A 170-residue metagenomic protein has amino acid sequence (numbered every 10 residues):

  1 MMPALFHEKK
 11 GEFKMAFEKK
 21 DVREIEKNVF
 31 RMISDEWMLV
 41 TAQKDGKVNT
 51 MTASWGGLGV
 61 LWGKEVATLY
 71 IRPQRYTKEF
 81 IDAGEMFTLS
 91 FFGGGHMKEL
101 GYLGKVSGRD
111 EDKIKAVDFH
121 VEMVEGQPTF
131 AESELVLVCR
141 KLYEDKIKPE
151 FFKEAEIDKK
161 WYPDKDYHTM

Functional and structural regions predicted by a protein language model:
M1-K14: Short, Lys/Arg-enriched N-terminal segments with co-localized hydrophobic residues within the first ~10-30 amino acids
G11-M170: Basic, polyanion-binding surface patches
